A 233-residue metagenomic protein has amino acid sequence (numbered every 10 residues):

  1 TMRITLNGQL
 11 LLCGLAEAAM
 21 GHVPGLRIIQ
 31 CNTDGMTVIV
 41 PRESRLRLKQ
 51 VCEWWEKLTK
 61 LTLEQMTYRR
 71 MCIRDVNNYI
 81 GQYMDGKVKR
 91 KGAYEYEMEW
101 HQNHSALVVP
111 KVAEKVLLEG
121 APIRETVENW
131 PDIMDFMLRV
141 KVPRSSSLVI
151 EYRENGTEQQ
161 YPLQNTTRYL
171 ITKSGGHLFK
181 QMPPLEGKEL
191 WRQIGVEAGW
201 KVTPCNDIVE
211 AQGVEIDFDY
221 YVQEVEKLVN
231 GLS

Functional and structural regions predicted by a protein language model:
T1-A16: Conserved pre-motif C helix in the palm subdomain of viral-like polymerases
M2-L6, I39-R42, R124: Generic amphipathic alpha-helical segments used as scaffolds and interaction surfaces in large, multi-domain proteins
Q9, R45-S233: C-terminal, non-catalytic extensions of nucleic-acid polymerases
G14-V23, Q50-L58: Generic non-transmembrane alpha-helical segments
G25-V40: Catalytic palm active-site di-aspartate
